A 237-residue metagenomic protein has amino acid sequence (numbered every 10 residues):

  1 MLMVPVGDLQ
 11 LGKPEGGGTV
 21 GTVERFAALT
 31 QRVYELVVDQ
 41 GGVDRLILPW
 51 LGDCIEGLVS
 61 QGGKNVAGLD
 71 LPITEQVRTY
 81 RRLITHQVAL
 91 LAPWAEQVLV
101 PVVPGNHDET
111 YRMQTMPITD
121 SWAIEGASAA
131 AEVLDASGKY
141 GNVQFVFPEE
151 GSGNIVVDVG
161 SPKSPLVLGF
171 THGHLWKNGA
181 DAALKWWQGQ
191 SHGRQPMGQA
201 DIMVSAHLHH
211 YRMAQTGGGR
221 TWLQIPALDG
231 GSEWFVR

Functional and structural regions predicted by a protein language model:
M1-H86: N-terminal active-site segment of His-dependent metallophosphoesterases
M3-P5, L48-W50, V102, G169 (+1 more regions): Residue-level marker for buried hydrophobic side chains located in beta-strands that build the well-ordered beta-sheet
D8, D53, I84, G105 (+3 more regions): Divalent metal-coordination and catalytic microenvironments
E35-D44, T85-L99, A136-Y140: Secondary-structure boundary elements
I55-R78, E109-G126, A214-T216: Metal-dependent catalytic neighborhoods of phosphoester/phosphodiester hydrolases
E75, P93-F145, D158-P165, H172: Long, K/E/R/D-enriched contiguous segments that form extended
R78, L91, G153: Catalytic phosphate/metal-binding cores of nucleic-acid and nucleotide-processing enzymes, i.e., regions that mediate
D120-A127, A131-G138, F147-G151, P162-G169 (+1 more regions): Conserved beta-sheet core of the metallophosphoesterase superfamily
